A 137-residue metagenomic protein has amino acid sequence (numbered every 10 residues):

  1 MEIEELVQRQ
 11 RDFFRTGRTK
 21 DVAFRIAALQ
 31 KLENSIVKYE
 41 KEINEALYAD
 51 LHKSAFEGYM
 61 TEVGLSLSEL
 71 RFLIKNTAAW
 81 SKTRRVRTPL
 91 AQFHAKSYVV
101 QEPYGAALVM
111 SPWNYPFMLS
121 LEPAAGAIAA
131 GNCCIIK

Functional and structural regions predicted by a protein language model:
M1-Y98: N-terminal Rossmann-like NAD(P)+-binding subdomain of aldehyde/semialdehyde dehydrogenases
T88-K137: Conserved small-residue-rich beta-alpha loop and adjacent elements that most often cradle the phosphate/pyrophosphate
